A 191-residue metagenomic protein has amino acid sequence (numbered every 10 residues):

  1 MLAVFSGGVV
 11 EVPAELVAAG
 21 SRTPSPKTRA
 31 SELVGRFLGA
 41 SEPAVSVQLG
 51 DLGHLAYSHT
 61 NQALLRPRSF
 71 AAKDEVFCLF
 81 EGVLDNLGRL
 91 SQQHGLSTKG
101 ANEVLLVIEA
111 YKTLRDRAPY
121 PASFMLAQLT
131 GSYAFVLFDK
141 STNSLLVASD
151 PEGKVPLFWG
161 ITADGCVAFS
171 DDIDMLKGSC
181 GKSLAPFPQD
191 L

Functional and structural regions predicted by a protein language model:
M1-L191: Cysteine-centered catalytic environments shared across enzyme families
